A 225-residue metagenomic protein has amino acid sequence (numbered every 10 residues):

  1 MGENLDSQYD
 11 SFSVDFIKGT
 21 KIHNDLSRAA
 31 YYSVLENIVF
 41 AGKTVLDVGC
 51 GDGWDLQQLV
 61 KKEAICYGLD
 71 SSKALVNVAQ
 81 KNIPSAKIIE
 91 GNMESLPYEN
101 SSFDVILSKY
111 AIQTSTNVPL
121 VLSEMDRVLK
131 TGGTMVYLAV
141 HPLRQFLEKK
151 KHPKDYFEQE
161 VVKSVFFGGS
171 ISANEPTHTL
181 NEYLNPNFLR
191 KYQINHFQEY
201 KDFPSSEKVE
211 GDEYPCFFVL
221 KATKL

Functional and structural regions predicted by a protein language model:
M1-F40, W54-Q58, L75-V78, N82 (+2 more regions): Conserved class I S-adenosyl-L-methionine
L46-S95: Class I SAM-dependent methyltransferase SAM/SAH-binding core
E94-I106: A short acidic, Gly/Pro-enriched loop at the edge of an enzyme's catalytic core that lines a small-molecule cofactor
V105-V118: A short SAM/SAH-binding and catalytic strip from SAM-dependent methyltransferases
P119-T131: A short glycine-rich, Lys/Arg-flanked "PGG" loop and its adjoining helix->strand segment in the class I
M135-V165: Conserved class I S-adenosyl-L-methionine
N174-F197: Short alpha-helix
R190-Y192, E207-L225: Core SAM-dependent methyltransferase catalytic element
